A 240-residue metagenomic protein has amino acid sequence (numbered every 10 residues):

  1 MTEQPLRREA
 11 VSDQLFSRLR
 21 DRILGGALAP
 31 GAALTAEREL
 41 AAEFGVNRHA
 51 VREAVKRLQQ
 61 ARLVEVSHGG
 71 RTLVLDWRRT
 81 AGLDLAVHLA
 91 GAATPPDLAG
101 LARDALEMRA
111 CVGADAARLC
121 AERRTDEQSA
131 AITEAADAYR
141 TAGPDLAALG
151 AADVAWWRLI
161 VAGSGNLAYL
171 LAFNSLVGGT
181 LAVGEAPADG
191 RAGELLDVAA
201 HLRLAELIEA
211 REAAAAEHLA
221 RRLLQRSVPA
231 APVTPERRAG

Functional and structural regions predicted by a protein language model:
M1-C111, R118, R238-G240: Short linear motifs at protein or domain termini
M1-T2, A213-G240: C-terminal effector-binding regulatory domain of bacterial HTH transcription factors
A36-E37, S164-L167, R211-E212: Short loop-to-helix capping motifs
A105-A186, D197-R203, H218-A230: Conserved amphipathic alpha-helical segments that form helical-bundle/coiled-coil interaction surfaces
A188-A192, A213-A215: Hydrophobic/aromatic-rich alpha-helical bundle segments in the mid-to-C-terminal region
